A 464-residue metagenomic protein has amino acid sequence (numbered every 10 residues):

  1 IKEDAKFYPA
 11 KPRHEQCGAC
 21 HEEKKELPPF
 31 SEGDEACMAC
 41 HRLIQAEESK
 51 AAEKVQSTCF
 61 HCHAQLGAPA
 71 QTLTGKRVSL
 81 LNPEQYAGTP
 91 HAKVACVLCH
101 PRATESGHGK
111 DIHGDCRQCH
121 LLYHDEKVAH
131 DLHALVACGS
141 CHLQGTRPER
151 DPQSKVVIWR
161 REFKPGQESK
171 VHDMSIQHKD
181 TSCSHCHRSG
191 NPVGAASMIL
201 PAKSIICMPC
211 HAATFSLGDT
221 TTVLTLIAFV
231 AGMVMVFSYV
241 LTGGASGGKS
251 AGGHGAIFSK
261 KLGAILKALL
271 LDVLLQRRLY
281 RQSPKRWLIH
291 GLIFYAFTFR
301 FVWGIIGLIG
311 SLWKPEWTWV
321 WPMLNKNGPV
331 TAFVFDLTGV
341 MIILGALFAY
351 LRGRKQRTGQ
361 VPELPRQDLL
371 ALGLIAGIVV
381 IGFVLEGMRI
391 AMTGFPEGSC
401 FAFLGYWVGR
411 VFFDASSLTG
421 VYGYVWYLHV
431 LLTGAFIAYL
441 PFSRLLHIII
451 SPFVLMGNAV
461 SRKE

Functional and structural regions predicted by a protein language model:
I1-I257, G263-A264: Short sequence/structural segments immediately N-terminal
G18, R117-H120, G139, S184 (+2 more regions): Membrane-embedded alpha-helical bundles of multi-pass integral membrane proteins
